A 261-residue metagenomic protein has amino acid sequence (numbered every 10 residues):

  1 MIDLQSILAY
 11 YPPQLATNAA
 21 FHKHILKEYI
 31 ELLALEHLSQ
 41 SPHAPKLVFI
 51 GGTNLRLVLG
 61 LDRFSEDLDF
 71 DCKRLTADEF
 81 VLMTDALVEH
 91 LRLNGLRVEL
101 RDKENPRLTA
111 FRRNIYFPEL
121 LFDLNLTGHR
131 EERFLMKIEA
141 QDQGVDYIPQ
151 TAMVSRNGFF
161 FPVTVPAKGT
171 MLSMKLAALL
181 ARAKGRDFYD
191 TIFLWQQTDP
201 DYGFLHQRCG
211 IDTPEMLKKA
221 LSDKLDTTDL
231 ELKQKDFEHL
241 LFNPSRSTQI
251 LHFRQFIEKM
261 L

Functional and structural regions predicted by a protein language model:
M1-L47, V58, K73-L261: Structured mid-to-C-terminal alpha-helical surface segments
I50-T53: Glycine-rich beta-strand-to-loop/alpha-helix junction loops that act as flexible
S65: Anion-coordinating catalytic cores for phosphoryl-, nucleotidyl-, and glycosidic chemistry
D69-D71: Short cationic amphipathic helices and targeting signals
